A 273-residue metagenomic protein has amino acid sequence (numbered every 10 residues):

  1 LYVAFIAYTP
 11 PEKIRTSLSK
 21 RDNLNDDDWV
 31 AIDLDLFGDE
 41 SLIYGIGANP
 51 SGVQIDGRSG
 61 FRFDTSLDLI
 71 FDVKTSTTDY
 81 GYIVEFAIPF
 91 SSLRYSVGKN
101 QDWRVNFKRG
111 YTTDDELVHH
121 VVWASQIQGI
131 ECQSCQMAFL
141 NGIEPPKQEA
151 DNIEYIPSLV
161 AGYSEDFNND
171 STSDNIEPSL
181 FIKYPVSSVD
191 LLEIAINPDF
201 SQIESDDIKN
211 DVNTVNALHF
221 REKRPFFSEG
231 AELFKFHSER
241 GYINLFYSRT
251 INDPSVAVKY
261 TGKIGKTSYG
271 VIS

Functional and structural regions predicted by a protein language model:
L1-S273: Structural preference for beta-rich elements and adjacent junctions enriched in aromatics
